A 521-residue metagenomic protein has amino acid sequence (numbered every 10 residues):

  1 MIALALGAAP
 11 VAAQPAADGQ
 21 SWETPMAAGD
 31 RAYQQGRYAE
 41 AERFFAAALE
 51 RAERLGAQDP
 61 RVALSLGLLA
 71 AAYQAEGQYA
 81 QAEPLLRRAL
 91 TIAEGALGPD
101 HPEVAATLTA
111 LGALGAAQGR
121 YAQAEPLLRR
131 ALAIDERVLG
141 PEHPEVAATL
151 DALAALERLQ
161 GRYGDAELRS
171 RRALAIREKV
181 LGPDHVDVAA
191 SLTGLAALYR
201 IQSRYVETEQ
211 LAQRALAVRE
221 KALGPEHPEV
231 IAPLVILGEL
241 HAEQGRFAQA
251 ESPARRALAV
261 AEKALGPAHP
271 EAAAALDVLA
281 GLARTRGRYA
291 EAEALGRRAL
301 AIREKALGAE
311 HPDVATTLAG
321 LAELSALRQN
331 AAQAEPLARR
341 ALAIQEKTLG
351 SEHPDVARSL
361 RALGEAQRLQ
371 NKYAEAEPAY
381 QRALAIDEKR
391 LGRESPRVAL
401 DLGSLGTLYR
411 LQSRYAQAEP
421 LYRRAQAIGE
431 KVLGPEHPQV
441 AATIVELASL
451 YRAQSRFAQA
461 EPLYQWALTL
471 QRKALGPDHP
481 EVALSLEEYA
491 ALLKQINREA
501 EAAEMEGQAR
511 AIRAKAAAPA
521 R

Functional and structural regions predicted by a protein language model:
M1-R521: Intrinsic-disorder-linked linear interaction elements in eukaryotic regulatory proteins
